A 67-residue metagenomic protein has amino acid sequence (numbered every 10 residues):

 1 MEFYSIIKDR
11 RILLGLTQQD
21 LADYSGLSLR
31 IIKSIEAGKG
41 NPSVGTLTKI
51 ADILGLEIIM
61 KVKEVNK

Functional and structural regions predicted by a protein language model:
M1-F3: Absolute protein N-terminus
S5-D23: Short basic helix-loop element that most often maps to the first helix and adjoining turn of HTH DNA-binding modules
A22-S25, A51: Small-residue (primarily alanine) positions within well-ordered alpha-helices, especially packing/interaction faces
G26-N41: Recognition helix of helix-turn-helix/homeodomain-like DNA-binding domains that insert into the DNA major groove
G45-M60: DNA major-groove recognition helix of helix-turn-helix/homeodomain DNA-binding modules
E64-K67: Short acidic DE-rich linear segments
